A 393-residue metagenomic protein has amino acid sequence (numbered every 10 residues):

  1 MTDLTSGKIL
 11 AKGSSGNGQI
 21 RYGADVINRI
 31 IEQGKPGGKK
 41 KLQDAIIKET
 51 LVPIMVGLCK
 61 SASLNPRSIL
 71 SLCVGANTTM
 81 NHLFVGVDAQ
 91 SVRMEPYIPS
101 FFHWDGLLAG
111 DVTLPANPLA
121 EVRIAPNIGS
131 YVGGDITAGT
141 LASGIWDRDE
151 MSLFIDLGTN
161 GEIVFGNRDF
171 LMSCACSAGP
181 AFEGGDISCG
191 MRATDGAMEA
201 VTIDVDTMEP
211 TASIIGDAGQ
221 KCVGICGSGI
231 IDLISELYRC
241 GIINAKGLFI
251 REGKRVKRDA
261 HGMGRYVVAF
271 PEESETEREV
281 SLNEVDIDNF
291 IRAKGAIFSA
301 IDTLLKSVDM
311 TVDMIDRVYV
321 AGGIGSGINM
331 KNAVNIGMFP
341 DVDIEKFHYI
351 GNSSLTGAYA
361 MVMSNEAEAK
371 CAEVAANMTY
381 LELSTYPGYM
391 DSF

Functional and structural regions predicted by a protein language model:
M1-I27, S91-W104, A138-L141, W146-G229 (+1 more regions): Glycine-rich phosphate-binding loop of actin/hexokinase-like ATP-binding domains
S6, Q43, K48, V52-S71 (+4 more regions): Nucleotide/phosphate-binding catalytic cleft detector across ATP-hydrolyzing and phosphate-transferring enzymes
G18-S61, D186, A197-T202, N289-R292 (+1 more regions): N-terminal phosphate-binding loop and adjacent alpha-helix
N65-N77, I234, V312-G322: Short glycine-rich phosphate-binding loop at a beta-alpha junction
A76-V85, D156-I163, C222-G241, A321 (+1 more regions): Conserved phosphate/anionic-ligand binding catalytic regions in large, soluble enzymes, centered on
T78-S91, G262, M310, G322-D341 (+1 more regions): Short glycine/threonine-rich loop-to-helix capping motif typified by GTGT followed within a few residues by an Asp-Pro
N127-A142, I291-G295, F347-E382: Glycine-rich phosphate-binding/hydrolytic loop that grips phosphoryl groups
Y238-V308: A contiguous, well-structured pocket-lining segment that forms one wall/lid of small-molecule binding clefts in soluble
